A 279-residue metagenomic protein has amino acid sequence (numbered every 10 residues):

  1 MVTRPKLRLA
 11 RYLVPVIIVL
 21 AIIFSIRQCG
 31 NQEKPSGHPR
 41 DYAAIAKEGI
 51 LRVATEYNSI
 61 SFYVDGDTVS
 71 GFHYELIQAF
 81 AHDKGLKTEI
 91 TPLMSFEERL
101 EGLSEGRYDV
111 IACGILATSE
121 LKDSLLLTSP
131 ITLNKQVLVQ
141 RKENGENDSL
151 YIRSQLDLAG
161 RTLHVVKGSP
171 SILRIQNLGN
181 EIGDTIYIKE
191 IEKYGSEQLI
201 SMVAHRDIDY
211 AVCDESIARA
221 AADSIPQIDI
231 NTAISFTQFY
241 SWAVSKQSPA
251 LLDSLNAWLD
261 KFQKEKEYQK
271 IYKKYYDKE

Functional and structural regions predicted by a protein language model:
R11-I26: Hydrophobic membrane-insertion alpha-helices, especially the h-region of bacterial N-terminal signal peptides
R11-P15, N31-D123, I188-K193, K274: Extracytoplasmic small-molecule ligand-binding "clamshell" domains of the periplasmic binding protein/Venus flytrap
F24-S36, G168-I191, P226-T232, F262-E279: Ligand-binding clefts/hinges and TM-proximal coupling segments of bilobed small-molecule sensing domains
Y57, T132-Q140, G145, E192 (+3 more regions): Periplasmic-binding protein-like
F80, L103-S104, L138, L158 (+3 more regions): Hydrophobic residues within well-ordered alpha-helices
E97, E101, C113-S124, R174-E181 (+1 more regions): A ligand-binding cleft/hinge motif common to bilobed small-molecule-binding domains
K142-L163: Flexible hinge/capping segments at coil-to-helix
